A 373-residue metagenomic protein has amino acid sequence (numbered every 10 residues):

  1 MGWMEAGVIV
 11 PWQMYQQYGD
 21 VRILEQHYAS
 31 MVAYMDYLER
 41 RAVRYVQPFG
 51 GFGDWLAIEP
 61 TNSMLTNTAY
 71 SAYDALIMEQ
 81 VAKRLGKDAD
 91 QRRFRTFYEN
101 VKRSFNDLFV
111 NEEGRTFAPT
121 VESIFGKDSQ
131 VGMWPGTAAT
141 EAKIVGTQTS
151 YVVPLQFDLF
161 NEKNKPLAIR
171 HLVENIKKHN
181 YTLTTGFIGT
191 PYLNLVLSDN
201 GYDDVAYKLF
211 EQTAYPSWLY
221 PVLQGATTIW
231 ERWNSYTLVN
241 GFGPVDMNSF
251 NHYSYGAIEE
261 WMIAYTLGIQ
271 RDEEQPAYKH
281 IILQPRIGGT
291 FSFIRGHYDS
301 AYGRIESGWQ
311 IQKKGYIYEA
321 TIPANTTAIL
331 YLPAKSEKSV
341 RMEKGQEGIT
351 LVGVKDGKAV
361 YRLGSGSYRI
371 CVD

Functional and structural regions predicted by a protein language model:
M1-G2, N62-L65, L183-F187, S249-A257: Short, conserved micro-motifs enriched in small and acidic residues
M1-R40, F49-L56, S63, G189-N194: Substrate-binding groove/exosite segments of carbohydrate-active enzymes
E5, I9-W12, A69, L76 (+3 more regions): A structural signal for well-ordered alpha-helical segments within the folded catalytic domains of diverse enzymes
V8-H27, T149-E162, T190-N200, T327-A334: Alpha-helical support elements that line or immediately flank enzyme active sites and cofactor-binding pockets
V10, H27, M31-Y34, D74 (+3 more regions): Alpha-helical packing segments of well-folded alpha/beta enzyme cores
Y18-V21, A82-L85, A89, E273: Long alpha-helical scaffolds in large eukaryotic adaptor/regulatory proteins, encompassing alpha-solenoid repeat systems
E39-F242, R362: Catalytic cores of carbohydrate-active enzymes
D204-D373: Non-catalytic C-terminal accessory modules of carbohydrate-active enzymes
